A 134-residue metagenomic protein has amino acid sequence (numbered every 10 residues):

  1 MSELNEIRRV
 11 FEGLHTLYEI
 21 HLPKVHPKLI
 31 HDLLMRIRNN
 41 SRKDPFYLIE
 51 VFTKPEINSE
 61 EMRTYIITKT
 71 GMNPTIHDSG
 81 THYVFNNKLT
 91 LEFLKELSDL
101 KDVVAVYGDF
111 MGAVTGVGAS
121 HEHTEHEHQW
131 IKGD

Functional and structural regions predicted by a protein language model:
M1-D134: Autoinhibitory N-terminal propeptides
